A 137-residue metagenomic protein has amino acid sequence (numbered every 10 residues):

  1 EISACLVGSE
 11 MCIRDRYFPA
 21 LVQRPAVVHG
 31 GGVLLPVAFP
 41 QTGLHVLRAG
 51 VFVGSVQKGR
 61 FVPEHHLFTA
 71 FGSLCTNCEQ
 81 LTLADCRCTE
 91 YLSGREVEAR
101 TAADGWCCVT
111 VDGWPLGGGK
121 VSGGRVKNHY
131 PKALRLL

Functional and structural regions predicted by a protein language model:
E1-I2: Short, well-ordered junction/capping motifs at the entry into regular secondary structure
S9-E10, R14-L137: Polybasic, low-complexity RNA-engagement segments
